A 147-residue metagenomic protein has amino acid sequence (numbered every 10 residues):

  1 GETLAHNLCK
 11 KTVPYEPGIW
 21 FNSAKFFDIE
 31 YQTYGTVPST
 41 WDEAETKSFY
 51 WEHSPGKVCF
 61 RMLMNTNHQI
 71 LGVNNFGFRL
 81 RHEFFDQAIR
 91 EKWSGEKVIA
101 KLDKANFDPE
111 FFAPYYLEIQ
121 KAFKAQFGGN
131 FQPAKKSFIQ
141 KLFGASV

Functional and structural regions predicted by a protein language model:
E2-E83, P133, F138-V147: Mid-to-C-terminal Rossmann-like scaffold of FAD/NAD(P)H-dependent oxidoreductases
W20-F27, D42, Y50, I89 (+4 more regions): A sequence-level detector of short, solvent-exposed, charge-rich linear segments
R79-E96: A short, polar/charged loop-to-alpha-helix boundary motif
G95-V147: Cysteine/selenocysteine-centered motifs that mediate thiol-based redox chemistry or coordinate metal-sulfur cofactors
